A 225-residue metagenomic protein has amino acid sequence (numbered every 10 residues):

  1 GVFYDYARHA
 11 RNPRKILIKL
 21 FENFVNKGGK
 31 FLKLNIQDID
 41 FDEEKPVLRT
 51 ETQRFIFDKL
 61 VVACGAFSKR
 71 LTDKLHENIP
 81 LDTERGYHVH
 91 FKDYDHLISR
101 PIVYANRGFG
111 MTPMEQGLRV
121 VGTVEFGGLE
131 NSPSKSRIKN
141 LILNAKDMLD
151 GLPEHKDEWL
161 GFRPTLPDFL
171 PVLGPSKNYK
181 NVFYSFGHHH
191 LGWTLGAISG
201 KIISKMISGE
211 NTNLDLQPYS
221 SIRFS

Functional and structural regions predicted by a protein language model:
G1-K59: Helical element adjacent to the flavin cofactor pocket in flavoenzyme catalytic cores
A7, P13, A105-N106, K146-S225: C-terminal catalytic lobe of FAD-dependent flavoproteins
L20, S68-L71, S199-G200: PAPS/PAP-binding and catalytic site of the sulfotransferase fold
N23, K27, K74, I202 (+1 more regions): Active-site catalytic microenvironments for nucleophilic, acid-base chemistry
L32, V61, F183-S185: Hydrophobic/aromatic beta-strand patches that form the interior of the parallel beta-sheet core in alpha/beta enzyme
D38, K45, R54-N181: Active-site substrate-recognition segment that forms the wall of the catalytic cavity or substrate channel
